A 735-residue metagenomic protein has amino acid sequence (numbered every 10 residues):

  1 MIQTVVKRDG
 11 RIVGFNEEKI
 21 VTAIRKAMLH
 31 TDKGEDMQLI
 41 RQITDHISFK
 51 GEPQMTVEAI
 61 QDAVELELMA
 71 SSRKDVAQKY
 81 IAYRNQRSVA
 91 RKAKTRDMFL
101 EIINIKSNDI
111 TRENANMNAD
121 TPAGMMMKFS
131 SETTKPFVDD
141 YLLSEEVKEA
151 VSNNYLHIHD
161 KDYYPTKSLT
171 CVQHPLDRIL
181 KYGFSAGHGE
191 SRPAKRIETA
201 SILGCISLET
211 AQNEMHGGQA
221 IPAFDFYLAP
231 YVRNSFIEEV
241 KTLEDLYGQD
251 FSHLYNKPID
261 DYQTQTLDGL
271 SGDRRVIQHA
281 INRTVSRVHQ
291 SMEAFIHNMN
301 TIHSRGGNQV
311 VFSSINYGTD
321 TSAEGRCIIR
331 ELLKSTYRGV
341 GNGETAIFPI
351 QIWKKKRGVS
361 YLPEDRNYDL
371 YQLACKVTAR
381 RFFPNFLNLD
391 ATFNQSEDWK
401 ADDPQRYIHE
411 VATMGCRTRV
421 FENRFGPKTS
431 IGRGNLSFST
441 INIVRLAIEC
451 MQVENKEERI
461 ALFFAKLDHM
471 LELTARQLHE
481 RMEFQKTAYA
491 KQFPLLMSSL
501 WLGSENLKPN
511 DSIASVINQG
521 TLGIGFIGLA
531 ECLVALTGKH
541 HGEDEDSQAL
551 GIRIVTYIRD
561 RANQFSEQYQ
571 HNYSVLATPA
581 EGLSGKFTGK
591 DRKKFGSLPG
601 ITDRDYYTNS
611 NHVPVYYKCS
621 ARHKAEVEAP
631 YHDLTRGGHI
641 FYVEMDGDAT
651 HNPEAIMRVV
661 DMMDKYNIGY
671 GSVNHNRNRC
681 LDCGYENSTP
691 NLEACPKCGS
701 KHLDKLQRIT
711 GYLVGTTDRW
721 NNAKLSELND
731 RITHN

Functional and structural regions predicted by a protein language model:
M1-I105, D109, S726-I732: Charged, amphipathic alpha-helical regulatory modules used for macromolecular assembly or allosteric control
Q3, D45-G51, S313-N316, E531-L533 (+2 more regions): Short, hydrophobic beta-strand segments
N16, Y685, G711-Y712: Conformational switch/transducer regions in large eukaryotic molecular machines and scaffolds
V89-A90, R96-N518, K539-H540, D544-D704: Conserved catalytic cores of very large enzyme subunits
L522-A535, T556: Contiguous, well-ordered alpha-helical segments that form the cores/surfaces of helical PPI scaffolds
L692, P696-N735: Long insertion/accessory domains within large nucleic-acid-processing enzymes
